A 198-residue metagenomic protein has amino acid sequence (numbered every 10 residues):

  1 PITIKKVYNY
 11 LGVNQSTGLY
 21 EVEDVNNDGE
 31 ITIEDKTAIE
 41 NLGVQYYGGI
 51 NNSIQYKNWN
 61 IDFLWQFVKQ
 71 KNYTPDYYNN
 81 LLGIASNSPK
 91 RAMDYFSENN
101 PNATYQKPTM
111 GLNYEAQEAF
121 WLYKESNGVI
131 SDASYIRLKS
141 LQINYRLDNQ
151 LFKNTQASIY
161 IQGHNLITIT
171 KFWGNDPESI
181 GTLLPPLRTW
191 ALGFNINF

Functional and structural regions predicted by a protein language model:
P1-L42, L82, Y95, N100: Conserved small-residue
P1-T17, N100-T104, T168-F198: C-terminal beta-signal and terminal closure region of outer-membrane beta-barrel proteins
V13-T17, V68-S158, G163: Extracytoplasmic gating/loop element in the C-terminal half of outer-membrane beta-barrel translocons and assembly
E30-A38, P89-A92, W121-V129, G174-E178: Extracytoplasmic loops and strand-loop junctions of Gram-negative outer membrane beta-barrel proteins
V44-G48, S134-K139, T155, P186-W190: Residues that define the transmembrane beta-barrel architecture of outer-membrane proteins
Q55, Q66-V68, Q162-L166, N197: Outer-membrane beta-barrel pore domains and translocons
N58-F63, Q150-L151: Repeated loop/turn-to-beta-strand initiation elements of outer-membrane beta-barrel proteins
F63, I159-I161, F194: Membrane-embedded beta-strand positions of outer-membrane beta-barrel proteins
